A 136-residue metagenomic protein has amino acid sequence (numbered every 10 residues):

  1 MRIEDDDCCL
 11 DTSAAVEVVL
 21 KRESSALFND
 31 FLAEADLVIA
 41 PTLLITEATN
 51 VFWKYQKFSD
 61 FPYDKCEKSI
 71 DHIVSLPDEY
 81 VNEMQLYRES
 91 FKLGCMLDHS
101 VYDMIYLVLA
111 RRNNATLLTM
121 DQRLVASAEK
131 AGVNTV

Functional and structural regions predicted by a protein language model:
M1-D7, D30, H99, L107-V136: Acidic, PIN/NYN-like endoribonuclease modules and their adjacent C-terminal/linker elements
M1-L44, Y55-K68: Short, well-structured N-terminal submotif of metal-dependent ribonuclease cores
L10, A40, V81, V101 (+1 more regions): Short beta-strand scaffold positions
A14-A15, L44-I45, L86, Y106 (+1 more regions): Alpha-helix capping/helix-boundary segments
L27, E47, E89, A126-S127: Phosphate- and divalent-cation-binding pockets in alpha/beta enzyme and binding domains that engage nucleotide-derived
T42-L44, K65-M96: Acidic catalytic patch
N50-Q56, R111-R112: Short glycine/serine- and small hydrophobic-enriched flexible loop segments
